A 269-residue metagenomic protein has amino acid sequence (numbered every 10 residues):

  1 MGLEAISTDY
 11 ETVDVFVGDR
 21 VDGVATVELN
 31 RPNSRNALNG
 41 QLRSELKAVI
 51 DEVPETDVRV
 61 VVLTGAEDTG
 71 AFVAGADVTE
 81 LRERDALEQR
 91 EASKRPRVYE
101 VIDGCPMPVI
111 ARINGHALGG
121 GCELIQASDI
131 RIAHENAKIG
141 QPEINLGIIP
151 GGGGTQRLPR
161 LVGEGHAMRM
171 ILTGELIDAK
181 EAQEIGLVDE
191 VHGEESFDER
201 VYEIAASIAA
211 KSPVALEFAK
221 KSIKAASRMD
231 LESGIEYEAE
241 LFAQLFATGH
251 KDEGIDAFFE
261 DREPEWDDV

Functional and structural regions predicted by a protein language model:
M1-T26, E175-I208, E217-A226, G254 (+1 more regions): Amphipathic alpha-helical segments at domain termini/boundaries
D22-N30, Q41-A86, V101-A111, I130 (+1 more regions): A structural preference for short, pocket-lining loop segments at secondary-structure junctions
R31-P32, K211, D261: Short loop-to-helix capping motifs
G75, A92, P96, G119 (+2 more regions): Glycine-rich phosphate-binding loop at the start of an alpha helix
R82-P96: A short acidic, glycine-rich active-site loop that binds or catalyzes chemistry on phosphate/adenosine moieties
D103-P213, T248: Crotonase-fold acyl-CoA enzyme core
M170, A182, S222-A226, L241-F246: Helix-loop "lid/cap" segments that line or gate small-molecule binding pockets
